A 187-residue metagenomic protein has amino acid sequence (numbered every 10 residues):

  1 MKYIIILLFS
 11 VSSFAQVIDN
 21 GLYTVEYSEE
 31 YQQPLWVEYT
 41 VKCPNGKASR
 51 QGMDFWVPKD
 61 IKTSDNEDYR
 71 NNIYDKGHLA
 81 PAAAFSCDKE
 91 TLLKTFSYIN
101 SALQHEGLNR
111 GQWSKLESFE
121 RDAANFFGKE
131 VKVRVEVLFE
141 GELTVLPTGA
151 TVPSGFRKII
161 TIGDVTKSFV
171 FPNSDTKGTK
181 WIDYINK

Functional and structural regions predicted by a protein language model:
K2-S13: Sec-dependent N-terminal signal peptides
Q16-D75: Short, His- and charge-rich active-site/binding loops that engage polyanionic ligands
K59-K187: Domain-level detector of nuclease and nuclease-like folds in predominantly extracellular/periplasmic contexts
